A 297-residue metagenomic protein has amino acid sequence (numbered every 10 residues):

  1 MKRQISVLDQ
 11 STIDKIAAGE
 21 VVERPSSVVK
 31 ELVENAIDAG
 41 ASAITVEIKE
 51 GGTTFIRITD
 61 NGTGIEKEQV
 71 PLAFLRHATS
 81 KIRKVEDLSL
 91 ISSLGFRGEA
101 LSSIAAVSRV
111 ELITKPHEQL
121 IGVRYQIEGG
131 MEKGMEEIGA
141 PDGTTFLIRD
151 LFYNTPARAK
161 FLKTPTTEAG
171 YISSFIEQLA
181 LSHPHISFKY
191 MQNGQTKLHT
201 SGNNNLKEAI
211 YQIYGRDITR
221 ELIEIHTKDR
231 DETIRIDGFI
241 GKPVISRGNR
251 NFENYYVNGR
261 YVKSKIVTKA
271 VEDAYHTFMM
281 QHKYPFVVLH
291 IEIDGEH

Functional and structural regions predicted by a protein language model:
M1-H297: N-terminal phosphate-binding caps/lids of nucleotide- and nucleic-acid-binding domains
